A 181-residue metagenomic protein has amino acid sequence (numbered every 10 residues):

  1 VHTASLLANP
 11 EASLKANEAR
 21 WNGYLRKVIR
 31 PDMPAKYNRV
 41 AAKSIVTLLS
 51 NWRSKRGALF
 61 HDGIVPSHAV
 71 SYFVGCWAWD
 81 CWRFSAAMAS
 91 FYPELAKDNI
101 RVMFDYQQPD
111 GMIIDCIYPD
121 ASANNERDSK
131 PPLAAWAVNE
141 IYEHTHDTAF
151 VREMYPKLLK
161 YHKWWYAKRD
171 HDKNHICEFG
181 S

Functional and structural regions predicted by a protein language model:
V1-V74, T148-Y166: Acidic/polar, glycine-enriched structural segments that form the non-catalytic walls/loops of the carbohydrate-binding
L14, V74-S181: Aromatic-rich carbohydrate-recognition surfaces in CAZymes
